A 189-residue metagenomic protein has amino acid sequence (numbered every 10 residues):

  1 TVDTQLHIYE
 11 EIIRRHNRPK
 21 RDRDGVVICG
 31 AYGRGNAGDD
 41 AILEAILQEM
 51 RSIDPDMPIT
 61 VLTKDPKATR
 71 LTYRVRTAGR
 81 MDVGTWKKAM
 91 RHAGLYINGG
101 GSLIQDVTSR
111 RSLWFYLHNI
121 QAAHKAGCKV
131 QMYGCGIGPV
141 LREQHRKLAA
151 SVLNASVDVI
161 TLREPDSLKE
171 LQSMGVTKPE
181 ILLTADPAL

Functional and structural regions predicted by a protein language model:
T1, G35-N36, L182: Residue-level recognition of hydrophobic positions within alpha-helical transmembrane segments
T1-H16: A charged, aromatic-enriched C-terminal amphipathic alpha-helix characteristic of glycosyltransferases across folds
D3-L6, E44, P165: Generic alpha-helical structural signal
R18-L141, A188-L189: Aromatic- and Gly/Pro-rich donor/ligand-binding loops that form nucleotide- or phosphate-bearing donor binding pockets
R142-L189: A nucleotide-sugar donor-handling region in carbohydrate enzymes
